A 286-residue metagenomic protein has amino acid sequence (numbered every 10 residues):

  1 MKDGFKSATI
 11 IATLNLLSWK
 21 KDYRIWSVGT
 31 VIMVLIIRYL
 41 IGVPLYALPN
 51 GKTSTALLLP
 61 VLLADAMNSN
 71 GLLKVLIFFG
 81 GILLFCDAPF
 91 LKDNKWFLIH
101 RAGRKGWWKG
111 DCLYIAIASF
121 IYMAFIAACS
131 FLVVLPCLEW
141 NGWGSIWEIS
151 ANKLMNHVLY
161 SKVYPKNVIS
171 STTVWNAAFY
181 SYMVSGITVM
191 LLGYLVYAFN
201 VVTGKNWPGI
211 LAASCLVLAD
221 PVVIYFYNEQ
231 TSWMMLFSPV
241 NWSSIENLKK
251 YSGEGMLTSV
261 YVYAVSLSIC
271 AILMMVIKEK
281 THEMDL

Functional and structural regions predicted by a protein language model:
M1-V28: Aromatic- and glycine-rich beta-strand/loop motifs that create alpha-glucan
G29-M33, W207-D220: Central hydrophobic cores of alpha-helical transmembrane segments in multi-pass integral membrane proteins
I36-F85, K109, L113-V201, L236-Y263: Secretory targeting signals
L84-H100: Transmembrane helix boundary and interhelical loop/hinge segments in multi-pass membrane proteins
P89-F90, F120-M123, T203-N206, V222 (+1 more regions): Transmembrane alpha-helices and adjacent helix-loop boundaries
G103-K105, K205-I210: Membrane-helix interface segments
A198-V202, V265-L286: Junction motif at the cytosolic side of a transmembrane helix
